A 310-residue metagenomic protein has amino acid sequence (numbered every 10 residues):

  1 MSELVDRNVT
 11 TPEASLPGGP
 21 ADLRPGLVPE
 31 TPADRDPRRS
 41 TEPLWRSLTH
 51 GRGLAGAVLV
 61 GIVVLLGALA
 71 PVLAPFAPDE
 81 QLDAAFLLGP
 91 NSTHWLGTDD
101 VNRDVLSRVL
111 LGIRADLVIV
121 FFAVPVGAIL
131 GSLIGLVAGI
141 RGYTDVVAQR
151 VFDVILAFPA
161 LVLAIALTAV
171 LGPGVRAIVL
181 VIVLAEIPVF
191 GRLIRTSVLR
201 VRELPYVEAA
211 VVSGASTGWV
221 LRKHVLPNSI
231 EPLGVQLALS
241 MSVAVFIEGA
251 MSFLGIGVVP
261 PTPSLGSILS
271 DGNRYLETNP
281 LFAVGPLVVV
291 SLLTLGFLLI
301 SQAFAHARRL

Functional and structural regions predicted by a protein language model:
M1-G61, L298-L310: Transmembrane alpha-helical segments of polytopic membrane transport and secretion proteins
W95, D99, L136-I140, T144-R200 (+1 more regions): Generic hydrophobic transmembrane alpha-helix motif, especially the helices
T98-R103, R141, I155, A209-N228 (+1 more regions): Short helix-to-coil transition segments within interhelical loops that connect adjacent transmembrane helices
V105-V109, L117, V151, I194 (+6 more regions): Short hydrophobic alpha-helical segments within the ABC transporter permease transmembrane module
V105-V137: Transmembrane alpha-helix signature in integral membrane proteins
L156, L167-V170, S197-V198, I247-V290 (+1 more regions): Glycine-rich helix-loop "coupling/hinge" segments at transmembrane-helix boundaries in multipass transporters
V162-A166, G174-E186, L233-I268: Non-cytoplasmic
A185, E231, A238-L239, P280-L310: C-terminal transmembrane helix and the adjacent membrane-cytosol boundary/short C-terminal tail of inner/organellar
